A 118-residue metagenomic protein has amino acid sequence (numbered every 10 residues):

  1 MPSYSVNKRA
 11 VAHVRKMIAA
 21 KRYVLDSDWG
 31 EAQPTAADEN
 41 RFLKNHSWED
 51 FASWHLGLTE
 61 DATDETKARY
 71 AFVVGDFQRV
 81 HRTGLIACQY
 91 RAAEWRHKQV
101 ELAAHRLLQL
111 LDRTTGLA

Functional and structural regions predicted by a protein language model:
M1-A118: A charge-rich, low-complexity, intrinsically flexible signal that marks solvent-exposed coils, linkers, repeats
